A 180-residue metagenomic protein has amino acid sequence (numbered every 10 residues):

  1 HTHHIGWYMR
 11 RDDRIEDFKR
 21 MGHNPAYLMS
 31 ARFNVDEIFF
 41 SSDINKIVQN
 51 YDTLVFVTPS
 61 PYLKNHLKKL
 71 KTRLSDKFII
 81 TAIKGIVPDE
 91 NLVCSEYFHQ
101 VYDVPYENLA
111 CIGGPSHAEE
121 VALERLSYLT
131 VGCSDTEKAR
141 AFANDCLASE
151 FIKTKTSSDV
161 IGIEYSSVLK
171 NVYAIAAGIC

Functional and structural regions predicted by a protein language model:
H3-Y51, K64-N65: Conserved N-terminal Rossmann-fold NAD(P) cofactor-binding segment
Y8, I112, K155-S157: Solvent-exposed beta-strand sheet faces enriched in polar/charged residues
R10, K84, S134: Cofactor-binding loop segments of dinucleotide-utilizing enzymes, especially the Rossmann-like FAD- and NAD(P)+-binding
D17, E90-N91, A139, Y165: Alpha-helix N-cap/helix-start motif
H23-Y27, T72, A148: Residue-level marker of structural boundaries
S41-Q49, T53-L126, F142: Rossmann-like NAD(P)(H) cofactor-binding subdomain of soluble oxidoreductases
Y62, R73, Y97, V101-N108 (+1 more regions): Internal alpha-helical scaffold of NAD(P)-dependent oxidoreductase catalytic cores
